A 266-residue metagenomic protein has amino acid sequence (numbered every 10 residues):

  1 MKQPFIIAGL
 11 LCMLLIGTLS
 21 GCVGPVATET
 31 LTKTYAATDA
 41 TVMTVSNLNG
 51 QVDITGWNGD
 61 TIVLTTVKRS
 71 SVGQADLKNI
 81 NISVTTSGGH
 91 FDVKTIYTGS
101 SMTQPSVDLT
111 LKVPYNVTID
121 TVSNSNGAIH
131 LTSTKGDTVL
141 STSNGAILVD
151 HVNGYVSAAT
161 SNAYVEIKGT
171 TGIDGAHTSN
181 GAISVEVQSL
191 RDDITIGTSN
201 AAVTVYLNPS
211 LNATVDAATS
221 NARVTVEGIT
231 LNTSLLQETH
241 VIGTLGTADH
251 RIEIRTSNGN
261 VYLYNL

Functional and structural regions predicted by a protein language model:
M1-F5, L11: Positively charged n-region of N-terminal signal peptides that target proteins for export
I7-G9, G17-I62, V67-A75, G99-S106 (+2 more regions): Short acidic/polar N-terminal linker immediately downstream of export determinants
L31-T38, V42, N79-Y155, V165-I167 (+1 more regions): Right-handed parallel beta-helix
M43, I119-V122, I173, D193-I196: All-beta strand scaffolds that present successive hydrophobic residues in beta-strands
N47, T121-N124, L131-S133, T142 (+7 more regions): Extended beta-sheet lipid-handling architectures
Q51, W57-G59, N116, T134-D137 (+10 more regions): Beta-strand repeat scaffolds of extracellular/surface proteins
D76-K78, S210: Short coil-to-beta strand junction motifs in C2/discoidin
D174-T178, A182-L266: Short, surface-exposed interaction patches in beta-rich subdomains that mediate adhesion/assembly near membranes
